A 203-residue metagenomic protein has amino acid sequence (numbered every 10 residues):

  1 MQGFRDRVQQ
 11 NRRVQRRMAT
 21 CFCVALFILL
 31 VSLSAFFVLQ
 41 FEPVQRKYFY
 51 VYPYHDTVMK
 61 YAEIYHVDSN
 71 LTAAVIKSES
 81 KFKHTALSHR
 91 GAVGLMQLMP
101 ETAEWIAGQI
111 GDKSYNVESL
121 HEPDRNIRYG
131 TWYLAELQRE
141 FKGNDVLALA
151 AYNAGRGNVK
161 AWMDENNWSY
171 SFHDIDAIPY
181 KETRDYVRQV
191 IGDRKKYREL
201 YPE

Functional and structural regions predicted by a protein language model:
M1-R17: N-terminal Lys/Arg-rich, disordered targeting/topogenic segments
C21-L39: Hydrophobic membrane-insertion alpha-helices, especially the h-region of bacterial N-terminal signal peptides
F36-E203: Catalytic glycan-binding domains that act on GlcNAc-containing polysaccharides
